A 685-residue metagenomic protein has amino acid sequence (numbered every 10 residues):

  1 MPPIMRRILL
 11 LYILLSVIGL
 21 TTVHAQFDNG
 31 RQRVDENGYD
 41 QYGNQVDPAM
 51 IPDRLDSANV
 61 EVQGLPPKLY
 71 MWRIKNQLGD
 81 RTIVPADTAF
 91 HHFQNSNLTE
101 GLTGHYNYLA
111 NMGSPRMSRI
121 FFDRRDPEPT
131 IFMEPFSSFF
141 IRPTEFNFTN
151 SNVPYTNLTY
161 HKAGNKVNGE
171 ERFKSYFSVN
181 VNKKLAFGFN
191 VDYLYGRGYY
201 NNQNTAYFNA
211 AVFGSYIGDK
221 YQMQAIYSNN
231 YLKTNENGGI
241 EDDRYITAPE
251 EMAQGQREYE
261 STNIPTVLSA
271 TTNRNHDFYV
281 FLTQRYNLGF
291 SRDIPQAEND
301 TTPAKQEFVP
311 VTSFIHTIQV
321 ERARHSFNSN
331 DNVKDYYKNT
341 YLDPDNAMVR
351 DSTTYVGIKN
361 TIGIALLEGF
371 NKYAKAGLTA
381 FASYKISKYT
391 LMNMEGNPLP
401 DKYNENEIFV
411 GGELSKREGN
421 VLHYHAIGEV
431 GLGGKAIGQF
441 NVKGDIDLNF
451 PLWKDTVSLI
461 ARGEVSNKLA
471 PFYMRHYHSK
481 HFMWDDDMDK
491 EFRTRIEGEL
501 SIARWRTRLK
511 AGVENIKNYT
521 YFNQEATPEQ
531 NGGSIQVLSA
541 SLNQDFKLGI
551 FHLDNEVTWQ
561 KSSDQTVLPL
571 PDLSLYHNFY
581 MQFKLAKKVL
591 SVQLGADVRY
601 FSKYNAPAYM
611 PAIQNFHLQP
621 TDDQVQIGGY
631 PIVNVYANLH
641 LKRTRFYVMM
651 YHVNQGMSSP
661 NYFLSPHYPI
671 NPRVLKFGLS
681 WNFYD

Functional and structural regions predicted by a protein language model:
M1, R6-R7, T21-T22, Q26 (+7 more regions): Generic low-polarity alpha-helical segments
M1-R31, M649, P672-D685: Bacterial Sec-dependent N-terminal signal peptides
I8, D126, S151-V153, V267-Y336 (+1 more regions): Exposed, low-structure sequence patches enriched in small/polar residues
G19-L20, N165, R197-N201, G433-K435 (+1 more regions): A generic structural signal for short coil/turn motifs at secondary-structure boundaries
Q26-F278, N287-P295, P451, D455-V457 (+2 more regions): Membrane-proximal, glycine/serine-rich, low-complexity loop/turn segments characteristic of large bacterial
